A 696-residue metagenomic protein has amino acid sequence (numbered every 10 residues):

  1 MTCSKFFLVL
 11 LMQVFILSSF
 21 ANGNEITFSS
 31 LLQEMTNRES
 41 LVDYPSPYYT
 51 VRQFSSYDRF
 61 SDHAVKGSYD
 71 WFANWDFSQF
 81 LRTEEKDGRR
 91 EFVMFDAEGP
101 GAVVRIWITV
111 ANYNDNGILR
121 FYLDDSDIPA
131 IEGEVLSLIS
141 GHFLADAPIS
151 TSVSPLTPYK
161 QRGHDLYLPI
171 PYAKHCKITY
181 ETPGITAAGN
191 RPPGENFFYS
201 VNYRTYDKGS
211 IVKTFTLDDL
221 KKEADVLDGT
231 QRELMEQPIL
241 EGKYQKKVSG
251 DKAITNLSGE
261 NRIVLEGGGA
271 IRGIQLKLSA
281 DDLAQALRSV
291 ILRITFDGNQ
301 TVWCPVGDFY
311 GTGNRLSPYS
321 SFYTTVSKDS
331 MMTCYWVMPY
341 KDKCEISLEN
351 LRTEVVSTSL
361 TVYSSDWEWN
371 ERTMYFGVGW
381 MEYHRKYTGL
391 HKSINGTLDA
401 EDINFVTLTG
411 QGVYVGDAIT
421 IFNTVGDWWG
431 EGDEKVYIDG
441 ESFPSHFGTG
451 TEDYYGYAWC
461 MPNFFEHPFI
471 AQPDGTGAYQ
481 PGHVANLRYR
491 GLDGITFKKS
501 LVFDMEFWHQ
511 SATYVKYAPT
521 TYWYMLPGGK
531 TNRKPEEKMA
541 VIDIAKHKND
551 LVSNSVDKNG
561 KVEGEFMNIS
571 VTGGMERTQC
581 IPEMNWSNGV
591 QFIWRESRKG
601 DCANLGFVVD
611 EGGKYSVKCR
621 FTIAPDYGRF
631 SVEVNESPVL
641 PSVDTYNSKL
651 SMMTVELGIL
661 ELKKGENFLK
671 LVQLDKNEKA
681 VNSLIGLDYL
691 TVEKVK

Functional and structural regions predicted by a protein language model:
M1-L8: Bacterial N-terminal signal peptides that target proteins for export
C3, L17-S18, W586: Intrinsically disordered, low-complexity segments enriched in Ser/Pro/Gly/Ala and basic residues
V9-S18: Bacterial N-terminal signal peptides
L17-E25: Bacterial Sec-dependent signal peptides at the C-terminal "C-region" and cleavage site
N24-L551: Beta-strand-centric surfaces of beta-sandwich/beta-rich domains
E434, I438, D543-K696: Extracytoplasmic
